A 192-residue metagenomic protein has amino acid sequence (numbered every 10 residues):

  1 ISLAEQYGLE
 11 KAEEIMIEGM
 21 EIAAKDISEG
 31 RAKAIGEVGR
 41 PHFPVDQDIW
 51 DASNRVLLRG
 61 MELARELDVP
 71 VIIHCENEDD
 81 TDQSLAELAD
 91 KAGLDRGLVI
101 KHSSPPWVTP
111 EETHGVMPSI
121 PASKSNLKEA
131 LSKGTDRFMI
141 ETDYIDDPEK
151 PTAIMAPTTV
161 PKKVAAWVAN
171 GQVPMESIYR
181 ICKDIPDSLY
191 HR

Functional and structural regions predicted by a protein language model:
I1-A12, G30-R31, I145, I154-W167: Active-site gating loops and adjacent loop-to-helix segments of metal-dependent hydrolytic enzymes
E5-W107: Divalent metal-binding pocket/active-site signature
D51, D80-Q83, N126-T135: Active-site-adjacent beta->alpha loops and helix N-cap segments on the catalytic face of soluble alpha/beta enzymes
L67-P70, K91-R96, E111-S119, G134-M139: Glycine-enriched alpha-helix->loop->beta-strand junction motifs that scaffold or abut catalytic
H74, D136-I154: Short acidic/histidine-rich active-site segments
P105-P106, H114-K128, Y144-D146: His/Asp/Glu-enriched short active-site or ligand-binding loop at hydrolase and phosphoryl-transfer sites
T109-E112, L127-G134, E149-I154: Short, charged, surface-exposed secondary-structure boundary motifs
P161-R192: Mid-to-C-terminal alpha-helical segments outside catalytic/metal-binding sites
